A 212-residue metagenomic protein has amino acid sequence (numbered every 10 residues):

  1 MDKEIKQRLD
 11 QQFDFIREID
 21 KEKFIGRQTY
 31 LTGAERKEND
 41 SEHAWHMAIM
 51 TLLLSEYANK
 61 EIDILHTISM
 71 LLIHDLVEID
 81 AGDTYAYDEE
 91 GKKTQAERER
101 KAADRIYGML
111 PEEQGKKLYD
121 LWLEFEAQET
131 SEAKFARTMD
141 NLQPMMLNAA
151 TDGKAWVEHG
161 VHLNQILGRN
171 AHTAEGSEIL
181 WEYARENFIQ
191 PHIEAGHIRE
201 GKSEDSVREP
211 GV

Functional and structural regions predicted by a protein language model:
M1-V212: Alpha-helical, largely C-terminal catalytic domains that coordinate divalent metal ions via clustered Asp/Glu/His
